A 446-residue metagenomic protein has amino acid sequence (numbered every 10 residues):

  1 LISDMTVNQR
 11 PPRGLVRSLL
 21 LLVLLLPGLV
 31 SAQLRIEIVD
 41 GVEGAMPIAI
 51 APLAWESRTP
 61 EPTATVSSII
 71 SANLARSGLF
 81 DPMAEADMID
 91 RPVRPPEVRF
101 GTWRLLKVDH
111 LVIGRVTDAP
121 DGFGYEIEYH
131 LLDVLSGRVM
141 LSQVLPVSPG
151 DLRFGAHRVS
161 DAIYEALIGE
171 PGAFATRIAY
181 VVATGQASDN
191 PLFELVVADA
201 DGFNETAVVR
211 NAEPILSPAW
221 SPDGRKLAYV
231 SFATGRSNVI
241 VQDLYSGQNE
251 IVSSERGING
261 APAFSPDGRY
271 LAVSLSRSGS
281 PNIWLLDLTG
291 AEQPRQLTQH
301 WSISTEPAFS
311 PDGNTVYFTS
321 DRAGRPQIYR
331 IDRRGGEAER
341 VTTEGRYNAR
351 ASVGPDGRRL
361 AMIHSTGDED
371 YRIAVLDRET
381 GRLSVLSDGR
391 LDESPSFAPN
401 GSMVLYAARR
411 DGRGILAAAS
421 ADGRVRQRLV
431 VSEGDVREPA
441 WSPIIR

Functional and structural regions predicted by a protein language model:
S18-G28: Bacterial N-terminal signal peptides
L34, P95-A162: Amphipathic beta-strand/beta-sheet edge segments enriched in Tyr/Trp
I38-G101, V112-D118: Short beta-strand->alpha-helix linker/helix-N-cap micro-motif that forms a surface specificity/interaction loop
I113, I178-A183, K226-V230, Y270-S274 (+3 more regions): Residue position within the beta-strands of beta-propeller blades
G122-E126, A187-V196, R236-I240, S280-W284 (+3 more regions): Structural motif
E170-T176, S217-K226, P262-Y270, P307-T315 (+3 more regions): Blade-terminus and WD-like Trp-Asp/Gly-His loop motifs, strongest in beta-propeller folds
D199-L216, Q242-G260, L286-T305, I331-Y347 (+2 more regions): Multi-bladed beta-propeller domains
